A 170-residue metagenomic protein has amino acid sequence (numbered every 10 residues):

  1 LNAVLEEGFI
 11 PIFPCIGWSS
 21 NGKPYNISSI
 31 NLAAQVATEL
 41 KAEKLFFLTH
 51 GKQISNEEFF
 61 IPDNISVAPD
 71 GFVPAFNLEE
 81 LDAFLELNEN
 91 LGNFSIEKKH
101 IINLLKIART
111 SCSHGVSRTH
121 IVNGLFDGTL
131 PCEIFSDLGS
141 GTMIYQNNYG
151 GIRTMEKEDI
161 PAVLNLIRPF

Functional and structural regions predicted by a protein language model:
L1-F170: C-terminal catalytic "cap/lid" subdomain
